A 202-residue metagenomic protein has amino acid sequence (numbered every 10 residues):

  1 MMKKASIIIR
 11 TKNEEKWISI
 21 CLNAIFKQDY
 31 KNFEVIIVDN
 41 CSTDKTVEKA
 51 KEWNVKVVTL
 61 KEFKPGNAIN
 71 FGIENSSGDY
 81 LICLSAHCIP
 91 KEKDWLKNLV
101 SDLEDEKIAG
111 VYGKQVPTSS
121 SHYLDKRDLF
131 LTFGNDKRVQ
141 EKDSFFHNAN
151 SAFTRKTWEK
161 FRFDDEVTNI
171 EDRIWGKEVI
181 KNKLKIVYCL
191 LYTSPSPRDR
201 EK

Functional and structural regions predicted by a protein language model:
M1-A24: N-proximal low-complexity "stem/linker" segments adjacent to membrane-targeting elements
N23-N32: Short, acidic, metal-binding catalytic loop of nucleotide-sugar glycosyltransferases
D39-V47, I89: A conserved acidic beta->alpha catalytic loop
L60-S76: Glycine-rich, basic loop-to-helix element that forms the pyrophosphate-binding segment of sugar-nucleotide handling
L81: Short aromatic/hydrophobic "clamp" motif used to bind/position activated sugar donors
K93-L124: Conserved donor NDP-sugar-binding/catalytic core segment of glycosyltransferases
N169-W175: Acidic donor-binding loop at a coil-to-helix junction in glycosyltransferase catalytic cores that engages
Y192-K202: Single conserved hydrophobic/aromatic residue that forms the stacking wall/gate of nucleotide- or nucleobase-binding
